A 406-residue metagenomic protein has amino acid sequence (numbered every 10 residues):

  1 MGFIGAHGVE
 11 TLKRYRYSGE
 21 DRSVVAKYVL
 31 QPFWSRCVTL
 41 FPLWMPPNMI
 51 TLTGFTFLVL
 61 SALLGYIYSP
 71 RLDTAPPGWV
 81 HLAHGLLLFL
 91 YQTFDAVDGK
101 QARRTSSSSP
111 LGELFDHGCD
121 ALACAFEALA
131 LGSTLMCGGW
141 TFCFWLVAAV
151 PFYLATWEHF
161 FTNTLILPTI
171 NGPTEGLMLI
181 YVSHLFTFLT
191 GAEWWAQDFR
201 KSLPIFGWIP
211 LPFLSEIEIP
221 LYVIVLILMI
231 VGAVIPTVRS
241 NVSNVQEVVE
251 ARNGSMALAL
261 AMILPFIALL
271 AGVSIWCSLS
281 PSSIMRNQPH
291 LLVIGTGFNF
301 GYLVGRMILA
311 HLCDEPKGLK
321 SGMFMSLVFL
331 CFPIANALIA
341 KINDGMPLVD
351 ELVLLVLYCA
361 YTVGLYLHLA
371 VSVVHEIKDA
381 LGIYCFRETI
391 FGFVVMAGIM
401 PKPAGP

Functional and structural regions predicted by a protein language model:
M1-W44, A148-P406: C-terminal membrane-associated helical module and adjoining short loops/tails
E10-P77, H81, Y91-T93: N-terminal signal-anchor/initial transmembrane insertion module of eukaryotic multi-pass membrane proteins
S23, L87-L88, D116: Alpha-helical transmembrane segments of multi-pass integral membrane proteins
T39, A102, S106-C119, L167-I170: Juxtamembrane helix-capping/reentrant segments at transmembrane boundaries
P47-I50, S109-E113, T141, G176: Alpha-helical transmembrane segments and their helix-entry boundary regions
G54-L111, E127-A128, G139-P151, Y222: Membrane-embedded alpha-helical segments that form the functional core of polytopic membrane enzymes, especially those
V59-L64, L122-T134, Y181-F188: Membrane-interfacial alpha-helical segments at the cytosolic side of multi-pass membrane proteins
D98, G112-A128, G172-L179: Alpha-helical transmembrane segments that form the membrane-embedded catalytic/substrate-binding core of multi-pass
